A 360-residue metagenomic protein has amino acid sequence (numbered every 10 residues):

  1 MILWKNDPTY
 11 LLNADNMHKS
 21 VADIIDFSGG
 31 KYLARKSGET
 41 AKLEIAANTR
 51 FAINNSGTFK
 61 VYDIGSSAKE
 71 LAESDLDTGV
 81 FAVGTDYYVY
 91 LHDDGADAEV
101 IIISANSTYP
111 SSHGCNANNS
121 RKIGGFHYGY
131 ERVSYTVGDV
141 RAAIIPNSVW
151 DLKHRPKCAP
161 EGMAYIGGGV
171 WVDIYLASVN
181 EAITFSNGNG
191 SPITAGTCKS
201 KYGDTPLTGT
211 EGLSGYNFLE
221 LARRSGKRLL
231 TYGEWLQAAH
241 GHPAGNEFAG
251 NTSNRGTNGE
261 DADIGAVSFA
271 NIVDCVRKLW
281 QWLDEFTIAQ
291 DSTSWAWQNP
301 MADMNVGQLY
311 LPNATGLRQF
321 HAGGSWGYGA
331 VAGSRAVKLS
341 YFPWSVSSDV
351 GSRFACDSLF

Functional and structural regions predicted by a protein language model:
M1-A22: Extracellular "spike/adhesin" assembly and maturation modules and analogous cytosolic coiled-coil scaffolds
D15-K42, Y109-P156, R228: Glycine-rich, low-complexity segments
A22-V83: Glycine-rich, flexible loop motifs
G65-L76, A96-G125: Acidic, glycine/polar-enriched metal-coordinating patches/loops that mediate binding to polyanionic ligands
F81-I101: Elongated alpha-helical scaffolds
D93-E99, L176-V179, H242-P243, E285-I288 (+1 more regions): Acidic glycine-/aspartate-rich tracts in secreted/extracellular proteins
Y128-V273: Short aromatic-cysteine micro-motif
G212-L213, M304-F360: Disulfide-stabilized, aromatic/cysteine-rich ligand-recognition loop
